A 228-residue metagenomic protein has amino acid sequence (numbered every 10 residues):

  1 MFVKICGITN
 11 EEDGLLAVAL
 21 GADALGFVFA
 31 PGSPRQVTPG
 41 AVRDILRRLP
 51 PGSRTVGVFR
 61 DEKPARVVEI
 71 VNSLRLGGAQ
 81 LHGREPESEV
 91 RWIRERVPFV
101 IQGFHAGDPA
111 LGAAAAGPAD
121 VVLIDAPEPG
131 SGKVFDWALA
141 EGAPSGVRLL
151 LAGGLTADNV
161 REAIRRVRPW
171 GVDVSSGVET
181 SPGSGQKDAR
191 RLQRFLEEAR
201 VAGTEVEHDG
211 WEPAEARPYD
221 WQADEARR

Functional and structural regions predicted by a protein language model:
M1-R228: Conserved N-terminal beta1-alpha1 strand-loop-helix module at the mouth
